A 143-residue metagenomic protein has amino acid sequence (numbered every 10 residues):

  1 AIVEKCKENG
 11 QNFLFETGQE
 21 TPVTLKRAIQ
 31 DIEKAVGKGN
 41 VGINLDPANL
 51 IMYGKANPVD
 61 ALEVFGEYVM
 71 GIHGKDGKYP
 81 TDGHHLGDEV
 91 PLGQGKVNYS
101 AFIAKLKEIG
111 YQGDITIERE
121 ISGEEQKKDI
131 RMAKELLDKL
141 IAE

Functional and structural regions predicted by a protein language model:
A1-G42, K127: Active-site acidic/histidine proton-transfer and metal-coordination neighborhood in alpha/beta enzyme cores
I2-F13, F102-Q112, L140-E143: A structural motif corresponding to the C-terminal end of an alpha-helix and its immediate exit/capping segment
E8, K38, E67, Q112-G113: Active-site acidic short loop of glycosyltransferases
F13-F15, V41-L45, M70-I72, G113-I117: Hydrophobic faces of well-ordered beta-strands that scaffold small-molecule active sites in alpha/beta enzyme cores
T17-G18, A48, R119-E120: Short strand-turn motif at the edge of the Rossmann-like AdoMet-binding core
T24-R27, D60, A101, M132-L136: Alpha-helical elements of Rossmann-like donor-binding domains used by nucleotide-donor carbohydrate transfer enzymes
N49-Q112, I121-E124, K128: Gly/Pro-rich active-site loop or hairpin
Q126-E143: C-terminal helical cap(s) of enzyme catalytic domains, especially alpha/beta-barrels
